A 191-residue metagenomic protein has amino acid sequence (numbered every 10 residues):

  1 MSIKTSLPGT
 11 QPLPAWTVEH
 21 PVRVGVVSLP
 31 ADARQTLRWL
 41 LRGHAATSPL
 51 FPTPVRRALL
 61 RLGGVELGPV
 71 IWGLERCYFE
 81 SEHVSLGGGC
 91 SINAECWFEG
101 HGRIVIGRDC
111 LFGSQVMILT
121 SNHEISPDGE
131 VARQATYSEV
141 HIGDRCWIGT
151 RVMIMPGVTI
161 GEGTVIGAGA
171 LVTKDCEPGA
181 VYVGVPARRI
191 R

Functional and structural regions predicted by a protein language model:
M1-V65, H123-I125, R145, G163 (+1 more regions): Terminal amphipathic alpha-helical/low-complexity segments used for targeting or macromolecular assembly
P49-R57, R76-L86, S91-T159, V185-P186: Flexible, glycine/small-residue-enriched loop-and-beta-strand segment within the central core of proteins
I71-G73: Extracellular beta-strand-rich, repetitive "passenger/adhesive" scaffolds that bind or process carbohydrates
P156, E162, K174: Conserved coupling/switch loop of ABC ATPases
V165-G167, L171, G179: A generic "structured core" feature
E177-P178, V183-P186: Acidic, glycine-centered active-site loop in nucleotide-sugar glycosyltransferases
